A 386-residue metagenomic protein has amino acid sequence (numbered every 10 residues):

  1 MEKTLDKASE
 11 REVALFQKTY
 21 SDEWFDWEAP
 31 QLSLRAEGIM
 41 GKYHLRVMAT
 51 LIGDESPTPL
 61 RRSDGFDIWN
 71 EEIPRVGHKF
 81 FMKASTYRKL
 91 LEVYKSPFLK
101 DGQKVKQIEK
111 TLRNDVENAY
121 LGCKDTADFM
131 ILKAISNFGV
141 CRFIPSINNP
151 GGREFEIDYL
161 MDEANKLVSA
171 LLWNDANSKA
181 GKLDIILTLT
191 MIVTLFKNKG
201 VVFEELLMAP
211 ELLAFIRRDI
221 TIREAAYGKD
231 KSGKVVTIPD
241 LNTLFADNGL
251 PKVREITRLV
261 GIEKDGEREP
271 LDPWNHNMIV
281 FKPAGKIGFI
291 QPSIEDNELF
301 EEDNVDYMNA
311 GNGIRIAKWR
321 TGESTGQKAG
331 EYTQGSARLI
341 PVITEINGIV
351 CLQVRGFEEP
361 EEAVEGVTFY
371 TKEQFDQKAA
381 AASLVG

Functional and structural regions predicted by a protein language model:
M1-L32, V76-K95, G261-D265, D272-P273 (+3 more regions): Short N-terminal signal/transit or membrane-insertion segments and the immediately adjacent low-complexity/disordered
M1-Y43, I346-T368, Q374-G386: N-terminal alpha-helical "arm" segments
L5-S9, D101, K182-I185, K234: Intrinsic-disorder-associated interaction segments
D26-T50, L121, D125-E156, P292-A317: Contiguous N-terminal and early-domain "leader" segments and peripheral loops that mark the onset or edge of a domain
A29-P97: Assembly/oligomerization interface modules of large self-assembling protein complexes
H78-E163, L189, T194-L212, A329-R338: Long, contiguous amphipathic alpha-helices that act as assembly "spine/axial" helices in icosahedral shell and virion
N149-T237, D247: Extended, solvent-exposed, turn-rich assembly/linker loops in the middle of proteins
D219-G386: Sequence/fold signature of self-assembling virion shell proteins
